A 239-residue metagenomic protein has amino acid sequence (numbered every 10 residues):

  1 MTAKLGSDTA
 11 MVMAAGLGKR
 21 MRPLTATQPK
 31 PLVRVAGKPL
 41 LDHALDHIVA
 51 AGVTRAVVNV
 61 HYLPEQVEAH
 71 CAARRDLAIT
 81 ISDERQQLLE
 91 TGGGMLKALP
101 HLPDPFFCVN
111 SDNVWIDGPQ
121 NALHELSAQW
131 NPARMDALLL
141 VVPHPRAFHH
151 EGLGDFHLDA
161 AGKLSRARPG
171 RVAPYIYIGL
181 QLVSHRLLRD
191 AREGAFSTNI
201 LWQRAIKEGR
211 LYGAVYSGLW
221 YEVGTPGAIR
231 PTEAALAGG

Functional and structural regions predicted by a protein language model:
M1-V12, R20, R34, K38-V114 (+4 more regions): Conserved N-terminal catalytic core of the sugar/cofactor nucleotidyltransferase
G18-R20, A133: Glycine-rich "HGGG/HGxG" loop immediately N-terminal to the catalytic nucleophile of the alpha/beta-hydrolase
A26-K30: Short alpha-helical oligomerization interface
L32, I81-S82, A137, G213: Generic preference for hydrophobic
Y62, L138-L153: Short beta-strand-to-loop element that shapes/binds the nucleotide-sugar donor at the catalytic cleft/hinge
A69-H70, G118-P119, H149-L153: Short, well-ordered secondary-structure micro-motifs
A73-D76, P100, E125-L126, G154-D159 (+1 more regions): Short, hinge-like loop/turn segments at secondary-structure boundaries
F106-F107, V114, G118-P132, H144-F148 (+1 more regions): Catalytic-core segments of class I nucleotidyltransferases/pyrophosphorylases that form NMP-activated intermediates
